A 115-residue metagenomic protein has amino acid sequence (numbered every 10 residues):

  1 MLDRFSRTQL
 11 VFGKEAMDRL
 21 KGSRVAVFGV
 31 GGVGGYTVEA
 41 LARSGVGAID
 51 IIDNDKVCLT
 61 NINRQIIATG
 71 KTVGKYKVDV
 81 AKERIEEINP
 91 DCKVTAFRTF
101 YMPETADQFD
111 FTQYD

Functional and structural regions predicted by a protein language model:
M1-A26: N-terminal charged helix/coil linker that caps or initiates catalytic domains
V27, S44-G47: Glycine-rich, flexible N-terminal cofactor/catalytic loop recognition
V27-G29, I52: Conserved N-terminal Rossmann-fold NAD(P)-binding element of oxidoreductases
V33-G34: Hydrophobic/small residue at the entry helix of a nucleotide-binding pocket
L41: Aromatic pocket-lining residues of Rossmann-like dinucleotide-binding sites
V46, I51-N89: Glycine-rich phosphate-binding loop and adjoining beta1-alpha1-beta2 segment of Rossmann-like nucleotide-binding folds
G74-Y114: A structured beta-alpha segment of the ubiquitous adenosine-cofactor-binding alpha/beta core
